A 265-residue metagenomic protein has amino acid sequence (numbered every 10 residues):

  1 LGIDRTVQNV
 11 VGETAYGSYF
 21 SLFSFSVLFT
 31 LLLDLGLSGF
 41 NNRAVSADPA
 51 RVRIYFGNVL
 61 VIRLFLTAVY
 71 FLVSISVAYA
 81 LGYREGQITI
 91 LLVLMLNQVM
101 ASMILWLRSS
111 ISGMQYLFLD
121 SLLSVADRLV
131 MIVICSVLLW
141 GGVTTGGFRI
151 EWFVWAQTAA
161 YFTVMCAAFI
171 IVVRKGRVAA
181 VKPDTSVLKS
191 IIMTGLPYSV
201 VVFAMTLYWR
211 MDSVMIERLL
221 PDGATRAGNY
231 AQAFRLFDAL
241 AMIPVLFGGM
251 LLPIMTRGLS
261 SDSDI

Functional and structural regions predicted by a protein language model:
L1-A15, F203-A239, I254-R257: Helix-terminus/linker motif at the lipid-water interface of multi-pass membrane proteins
D4, L33-P49, G113, F237-D262: Helix-loop junctions and terminal segments of transmembrane helices in multi-pass membrane transport/translocation
L22, L31-A78, T89, S263-I265: Membrane-water interface segments that mark the loop-to-transmembrane alpha-helix transition
V27, R63, V93-L94, D120 (+10 more regions): Residue-level signature of transmembrane alpha-helical cores of multipass secondary-active transporters and flippases
L28, L64, A68, L72 (+4 more regions): Alpha-helical transmembrane segments of multi-pass membrane proteins
A44-A47, M100-A126: Membrane-interface junctions at transmembrane-helix termini in multi-pass inner-membrane proteins
I88, L92-M95, S121-K175, F237: Hydrophobic alpha-helical transmembrane segments
G146-V154, C166-W209, M250, I254-D264: Interhelical loop/hinge segments that connect adjacent transmembrane helices in multipass membrane
